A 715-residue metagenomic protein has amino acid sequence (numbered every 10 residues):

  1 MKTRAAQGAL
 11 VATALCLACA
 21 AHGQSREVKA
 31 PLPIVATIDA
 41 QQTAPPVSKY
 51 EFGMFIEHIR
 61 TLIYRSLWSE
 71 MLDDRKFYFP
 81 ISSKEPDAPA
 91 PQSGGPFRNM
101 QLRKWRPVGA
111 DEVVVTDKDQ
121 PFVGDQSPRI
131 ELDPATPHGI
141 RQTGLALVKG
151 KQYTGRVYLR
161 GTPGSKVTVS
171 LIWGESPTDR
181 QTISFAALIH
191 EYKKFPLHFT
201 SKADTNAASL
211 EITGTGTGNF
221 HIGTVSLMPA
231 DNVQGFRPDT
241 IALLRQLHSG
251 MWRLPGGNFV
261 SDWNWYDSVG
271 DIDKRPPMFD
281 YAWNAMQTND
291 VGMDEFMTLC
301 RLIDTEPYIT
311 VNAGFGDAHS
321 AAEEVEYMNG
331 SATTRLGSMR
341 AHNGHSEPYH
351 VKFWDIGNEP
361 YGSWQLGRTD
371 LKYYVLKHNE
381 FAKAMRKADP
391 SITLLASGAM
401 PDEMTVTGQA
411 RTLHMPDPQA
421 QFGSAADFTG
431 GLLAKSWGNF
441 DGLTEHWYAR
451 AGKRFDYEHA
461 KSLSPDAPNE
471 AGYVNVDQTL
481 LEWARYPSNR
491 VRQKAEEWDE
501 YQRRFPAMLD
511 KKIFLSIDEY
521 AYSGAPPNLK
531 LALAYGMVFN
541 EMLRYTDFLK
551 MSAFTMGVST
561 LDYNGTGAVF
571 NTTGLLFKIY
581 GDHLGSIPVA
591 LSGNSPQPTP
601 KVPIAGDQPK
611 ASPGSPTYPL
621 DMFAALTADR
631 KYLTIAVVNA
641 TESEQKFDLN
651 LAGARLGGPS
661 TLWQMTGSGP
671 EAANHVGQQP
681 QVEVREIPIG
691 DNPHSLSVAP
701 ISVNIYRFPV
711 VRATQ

Functional and structural regions predicted by a protein language model:
Q24-N289, E306, A322, K372 (+5 more regions): Extracellular and organelle-lumenal recognition/adhesion modules and their flexible linkers in secreted
Y50, H58-I59, F77, R450 (+2 more regions): Aromatic/acidic polysaccharide-binding cleft in carbohydrate-active enzymes
Y158-T162, T200-K202, D582, V638-A640 (+1 more regions): Solvent-exposed strand-to-loop "edge" motifs in beta-rich extracellular domains
F199-K202, A207-S209, P229-S249, F296 (+4 more regions): An active-site-proximal structural segment forming one wall of the substrate-binding cleft that immediately precedes
A208-I212, N219, D370-F539, S595-S615: Noncatalytic carbohydrate-binding groove/subsite architecture in carbohydrate-active enzymes
T213-G214, P255-G256, R335-T369, A396 (+2 more regions): Active-site groove signature of glycoside hydrolases
S615-L656, L662-M665, N704-R707: Carbohydrate-binding surface patches
A654-V698: Acidic, Ser/Thr/Pro-rich beta/coil linker or hinge segments at domain junctions
